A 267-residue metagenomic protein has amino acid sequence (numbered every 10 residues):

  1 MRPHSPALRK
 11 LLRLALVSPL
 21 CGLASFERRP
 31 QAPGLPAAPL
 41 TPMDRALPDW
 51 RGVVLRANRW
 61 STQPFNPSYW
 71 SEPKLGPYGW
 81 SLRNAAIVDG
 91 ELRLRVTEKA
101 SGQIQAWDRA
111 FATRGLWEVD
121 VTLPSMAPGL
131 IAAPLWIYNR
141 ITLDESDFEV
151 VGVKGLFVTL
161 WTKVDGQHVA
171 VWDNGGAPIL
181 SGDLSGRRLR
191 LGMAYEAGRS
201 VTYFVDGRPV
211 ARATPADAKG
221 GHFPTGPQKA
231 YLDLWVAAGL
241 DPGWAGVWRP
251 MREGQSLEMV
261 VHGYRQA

Functional and structural regions predicted by a protein language model:
M1-C21: N-terminal secretory signal peptides
P48-S81: Short, tryptophan-glycine- and acidic/Ser/Thr-enriched carbohydrate-recognition patches
R83-K99: Short carbohydrate-recognition loop motifs
L94-T159: Secretory/extracellular carbohydrate-interaction modules and structurally similar beta-sandwich "look-alikes"
W107-W117, I179-R187, F223: Extracellular/lumenal carbohydrate-interaction signature centered on repeated Trp-anchored short motifs
G166-R188: Short, aromatic/His-centered strand-loop micro-motif at the edge of beta-sheets
R187-V201: Localized edge beta-strand/strand-to-loop motifs within extracellular or lumenal beta-rich domains
S200-M259: Aromatic sugar-binding interfaces of carbohydrate-active proteins
